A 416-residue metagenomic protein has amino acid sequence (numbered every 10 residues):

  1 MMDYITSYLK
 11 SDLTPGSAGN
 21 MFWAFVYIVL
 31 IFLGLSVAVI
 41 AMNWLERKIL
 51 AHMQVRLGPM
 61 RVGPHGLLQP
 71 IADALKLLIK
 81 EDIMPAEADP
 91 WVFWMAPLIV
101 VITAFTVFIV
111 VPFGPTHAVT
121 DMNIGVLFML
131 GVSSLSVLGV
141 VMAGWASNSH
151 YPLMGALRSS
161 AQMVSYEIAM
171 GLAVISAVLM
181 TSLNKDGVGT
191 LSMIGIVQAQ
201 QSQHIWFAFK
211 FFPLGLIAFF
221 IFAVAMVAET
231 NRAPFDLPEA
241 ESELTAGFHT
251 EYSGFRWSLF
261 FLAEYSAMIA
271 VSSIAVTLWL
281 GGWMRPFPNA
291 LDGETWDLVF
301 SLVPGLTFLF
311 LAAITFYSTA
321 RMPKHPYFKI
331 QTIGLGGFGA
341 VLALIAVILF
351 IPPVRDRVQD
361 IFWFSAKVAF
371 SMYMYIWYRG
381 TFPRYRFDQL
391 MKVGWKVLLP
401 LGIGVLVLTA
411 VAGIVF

Functional and structural regions predicted by a protein language model:
M1-F416: Selective transmembrane helix interface/packing segments
